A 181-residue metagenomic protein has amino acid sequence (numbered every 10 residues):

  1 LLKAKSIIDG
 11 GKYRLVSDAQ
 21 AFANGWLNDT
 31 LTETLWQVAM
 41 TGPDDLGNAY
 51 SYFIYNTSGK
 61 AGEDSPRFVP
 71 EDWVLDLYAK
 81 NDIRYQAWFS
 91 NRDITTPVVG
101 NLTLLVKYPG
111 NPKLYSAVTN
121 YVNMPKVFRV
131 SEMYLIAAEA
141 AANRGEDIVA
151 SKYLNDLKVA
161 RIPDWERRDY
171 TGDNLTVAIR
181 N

Functional and structural regions predicted by a protein language model:
L1-S65, D76-N181: Acidic/polar-rich alpha-helix caps and helix-coil junctions
P70-E71: Residue-level signal for threonine
